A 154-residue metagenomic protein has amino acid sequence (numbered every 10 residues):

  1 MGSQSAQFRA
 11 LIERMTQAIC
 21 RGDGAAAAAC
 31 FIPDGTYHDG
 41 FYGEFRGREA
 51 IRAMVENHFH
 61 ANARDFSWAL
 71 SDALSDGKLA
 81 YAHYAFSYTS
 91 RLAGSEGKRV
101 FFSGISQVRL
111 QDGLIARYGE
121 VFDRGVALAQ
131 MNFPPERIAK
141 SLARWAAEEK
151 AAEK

Functional and structural regions predicted by a protein language model:
M1-P33, I138-K154: Short, low-complexity N-terminal intrinsically disordered segments enriched in polar/charged residues
S5, G24-K78: A solvent-exposed, acidic/Ser-Thr-rich amphipathic alpha-helical stretch
F31, F86-Y88, F122: Short beta-strand segments enriched in hydrophobic/aromatic residues within well-folded beta-rich domains
T36, Y81, A116-R117: General beta-strand recognition
A61-R64, Y88-R99: Short, cysteine-centered beta-strand-loop-beta hairpins and adjacent loop/turn segments enriched in charged/polar
F66-W68, V100-S106: Short, surface-exposed coil-to-beta transition loops
G77-Y88: A short hydrophobic beta-strand element
S103-K140: Short beta-strand edge/turn micro-motifs at domain boundaries
